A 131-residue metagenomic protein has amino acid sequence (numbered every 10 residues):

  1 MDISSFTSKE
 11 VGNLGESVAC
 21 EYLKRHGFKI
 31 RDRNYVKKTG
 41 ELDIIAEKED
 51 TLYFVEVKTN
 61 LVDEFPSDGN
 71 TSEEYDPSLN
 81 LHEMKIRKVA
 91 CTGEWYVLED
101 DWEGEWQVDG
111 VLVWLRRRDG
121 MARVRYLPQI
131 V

Functional and structural regions predicted by a protein language model:
M1-R33: Acidic-basic catalytic patches of nuclease active cores, encompassing PD-(D/E)XK and other metal-cofactor nuclease
F6, E10, L14, T39 (+1 more regions): Residues at secondary-structure transition points
R25-F54: Active-site metal-binding core of divalent-cation-utilizing nuclease and nuclease-like domains
N34, K58, D109-V111: Solvent-exposed beta-strand sheet faces enriched in polar/charged residues
I44-S67, V89: Conserved catalytic cores of phosphodiester-cleaving nucleases, focusing on short active-site segments
L61-W95: Mg2+/Mn2+-dependent nuclease catalytic core
L98-V131: Domain-level recognition of nuclease-like catalytic cores that cleave nucleotide substrates
